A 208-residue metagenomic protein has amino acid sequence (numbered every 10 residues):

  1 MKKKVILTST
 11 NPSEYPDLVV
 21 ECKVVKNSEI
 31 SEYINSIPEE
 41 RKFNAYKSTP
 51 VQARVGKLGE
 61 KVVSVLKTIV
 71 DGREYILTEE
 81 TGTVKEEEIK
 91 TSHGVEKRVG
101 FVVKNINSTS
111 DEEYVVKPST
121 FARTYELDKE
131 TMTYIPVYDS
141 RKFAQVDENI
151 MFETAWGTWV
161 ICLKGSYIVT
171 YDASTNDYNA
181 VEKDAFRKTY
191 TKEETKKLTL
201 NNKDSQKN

Functional and structural regions predicted by a protein language model:
K2-T109, P118-N176, D184-K188, K192-N208: A motif-centric signal for short, conserved binding hotspots located in accessible loops or intrinsically disordered
V115-V116, V181: Short hydrophobic-aromatic micro-motifs
